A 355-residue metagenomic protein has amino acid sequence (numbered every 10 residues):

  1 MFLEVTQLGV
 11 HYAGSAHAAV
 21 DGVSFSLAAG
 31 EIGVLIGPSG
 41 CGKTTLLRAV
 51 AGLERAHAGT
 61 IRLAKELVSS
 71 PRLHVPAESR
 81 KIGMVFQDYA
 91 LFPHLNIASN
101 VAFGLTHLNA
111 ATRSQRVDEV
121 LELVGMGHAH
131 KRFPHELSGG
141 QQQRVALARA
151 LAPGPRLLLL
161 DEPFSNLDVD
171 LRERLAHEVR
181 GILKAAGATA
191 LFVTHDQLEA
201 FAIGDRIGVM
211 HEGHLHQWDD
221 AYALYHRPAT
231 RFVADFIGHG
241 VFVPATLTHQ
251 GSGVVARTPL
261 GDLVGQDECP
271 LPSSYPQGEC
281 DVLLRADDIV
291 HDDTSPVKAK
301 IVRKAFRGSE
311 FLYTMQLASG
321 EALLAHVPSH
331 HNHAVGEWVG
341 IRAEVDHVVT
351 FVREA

Functional and structural regions predicted by a protein language model:
I36-P38: The feature captures the beta-strand-to-loop junction immediately N-terminal to the Walker
T44-L47, V145: ABC ATPase nucleotide-binding domain helices that frame the ATP-binding cleft
A51: Helix-to-loop junction immediately C-terminal to a conserved catalytic motif
H57-T60, E212: Conserved coupling/switch loops of ABC nucleotide-binding domains, chiefly the family-specific signature
G59-S70: Conserved ABC transporter NBD signature motif
K81-G83, Q87, L91-F232: ABC ATPase nucleotide-binding domains
G240, Q250-A355: Non-catalytic connector elements of ABC transporters
